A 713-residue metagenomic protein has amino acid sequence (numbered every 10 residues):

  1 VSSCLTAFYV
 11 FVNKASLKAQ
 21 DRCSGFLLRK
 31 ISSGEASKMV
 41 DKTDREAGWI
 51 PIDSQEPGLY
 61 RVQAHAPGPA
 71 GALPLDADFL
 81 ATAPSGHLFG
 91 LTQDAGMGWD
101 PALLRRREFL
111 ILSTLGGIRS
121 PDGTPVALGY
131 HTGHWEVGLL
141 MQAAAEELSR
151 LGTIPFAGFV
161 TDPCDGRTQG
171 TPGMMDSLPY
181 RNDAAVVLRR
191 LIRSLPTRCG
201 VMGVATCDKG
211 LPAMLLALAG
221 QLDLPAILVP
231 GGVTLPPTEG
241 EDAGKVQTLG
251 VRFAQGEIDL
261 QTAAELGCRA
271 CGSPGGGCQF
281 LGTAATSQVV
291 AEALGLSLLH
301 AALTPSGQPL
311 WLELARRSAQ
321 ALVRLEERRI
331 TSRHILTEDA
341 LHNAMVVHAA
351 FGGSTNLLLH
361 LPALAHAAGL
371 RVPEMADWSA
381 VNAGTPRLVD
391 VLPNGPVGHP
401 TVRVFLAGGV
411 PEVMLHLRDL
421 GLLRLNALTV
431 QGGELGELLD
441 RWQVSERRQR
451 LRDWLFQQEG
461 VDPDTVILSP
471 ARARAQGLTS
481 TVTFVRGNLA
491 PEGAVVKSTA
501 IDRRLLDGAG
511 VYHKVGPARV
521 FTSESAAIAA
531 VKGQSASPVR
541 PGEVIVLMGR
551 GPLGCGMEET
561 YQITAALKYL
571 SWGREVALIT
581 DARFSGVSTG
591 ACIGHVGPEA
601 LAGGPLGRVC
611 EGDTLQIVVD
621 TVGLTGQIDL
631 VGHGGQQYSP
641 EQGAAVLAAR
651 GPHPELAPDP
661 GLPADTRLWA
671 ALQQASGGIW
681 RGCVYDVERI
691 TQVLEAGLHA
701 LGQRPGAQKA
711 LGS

Functional and structural regions predicted by a protein language model:
F8-F11, F26: Aromatic (phenylalanine/tyrosine) cluster motif
V40-G129, F159, G166, P172-G173 (+5 more regions): Catalytic or ion-coupling anion/metal-binding cores of large enzyme and transporter domains
I111-L112, P121, S194-M214, L228-V229: A short, small-residue-rich loop immediately preceding and capping a beta-strand
W135-A157: Low-complexity, highly charged intrinsically disordered N-terminal segments that act as targeting/localization
G158-P196: N-terminal small/polar loop signature for handling phosphorylated ligands or for N-terminal nucleophile
D183-R190, A213, N343, A526 (+1 more regions): Well-ordered alpha-helical segments embedded in enzymatic catalytic cores
